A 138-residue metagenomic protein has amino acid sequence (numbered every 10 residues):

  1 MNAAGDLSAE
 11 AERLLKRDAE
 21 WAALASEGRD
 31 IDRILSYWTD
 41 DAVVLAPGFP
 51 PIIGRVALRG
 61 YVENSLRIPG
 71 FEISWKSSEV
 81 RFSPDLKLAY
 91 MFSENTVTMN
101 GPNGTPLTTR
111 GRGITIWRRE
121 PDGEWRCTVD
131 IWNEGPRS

Functional and structural regions predicted by a protein language model:
M1-S36, V43-S138: A beta-strand edge to alpha-helix "cap/lid" segment located at domain peripheries
